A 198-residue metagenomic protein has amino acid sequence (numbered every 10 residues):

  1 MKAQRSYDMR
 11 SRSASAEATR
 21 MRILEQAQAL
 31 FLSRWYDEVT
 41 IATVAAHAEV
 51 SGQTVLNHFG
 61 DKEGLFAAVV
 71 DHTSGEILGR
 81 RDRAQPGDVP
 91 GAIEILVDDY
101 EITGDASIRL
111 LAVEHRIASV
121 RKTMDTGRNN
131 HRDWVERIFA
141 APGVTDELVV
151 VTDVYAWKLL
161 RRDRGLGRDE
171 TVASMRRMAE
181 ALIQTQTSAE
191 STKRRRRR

Functional and structural regions predicted by a protein language model:
M1-A18, E190-R198: N-terminal intrinsically disordered/low-complexity leader segments
R22, Q26, L30-G64, A68: Helix-turn-helix
A29, S33, G64-A92: Amphipathic alpha-helical linker/stalk segments
F59, G64-T73, E114, T123 (+1 more regions): Alpha-helical DNA-contacting segments of helix-turn-helix folds
G64, P86-K122: Helical hydrophobic small-molecule/effector-binding pocket
D98-T103, A118-D146, E170-Q184: Amphipathic alpha-helical packing segments from all-alpha helical-bundle domains
T145-R168, E180-E190: Amphipathic C-terminal alpha-helical segment
